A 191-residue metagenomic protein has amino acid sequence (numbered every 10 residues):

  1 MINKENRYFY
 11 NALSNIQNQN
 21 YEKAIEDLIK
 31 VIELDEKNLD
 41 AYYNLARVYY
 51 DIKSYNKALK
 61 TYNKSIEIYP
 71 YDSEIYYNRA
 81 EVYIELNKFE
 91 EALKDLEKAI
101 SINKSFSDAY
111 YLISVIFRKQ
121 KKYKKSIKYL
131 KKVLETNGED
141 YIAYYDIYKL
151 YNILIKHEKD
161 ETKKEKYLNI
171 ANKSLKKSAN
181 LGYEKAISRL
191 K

Functional and structural regions predicted by a protein language model:
K4-L34, D40, R47, D51: Alpha-helical segment of the N-proximal tetratricopeptide repeat
E5-N6, L39-D40, S73-E74, S107-D108 (+2 more regions): Helix-start (N-cap) detector for alpha-helical repeat units in TPR-like alpha-solenoids, especially tetratricopeptide
Q17-N18, D51-I52, E85-L86, K119 (+1 more regions): Register position in tetratricopeptide repeats
K30-V31, K64-S65, K98-A99, K132-V133 (+1 more regions): Canonical positions in the second alpha-helix
